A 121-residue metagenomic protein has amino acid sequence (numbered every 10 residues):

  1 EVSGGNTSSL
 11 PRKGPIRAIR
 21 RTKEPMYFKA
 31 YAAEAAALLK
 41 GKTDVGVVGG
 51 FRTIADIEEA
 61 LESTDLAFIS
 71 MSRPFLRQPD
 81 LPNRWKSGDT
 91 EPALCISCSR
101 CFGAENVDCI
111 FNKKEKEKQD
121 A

Functional and structural regions predicted by a protein language model:
E1-A121: Flavin-dependent oxidoreductase catalytic cores
